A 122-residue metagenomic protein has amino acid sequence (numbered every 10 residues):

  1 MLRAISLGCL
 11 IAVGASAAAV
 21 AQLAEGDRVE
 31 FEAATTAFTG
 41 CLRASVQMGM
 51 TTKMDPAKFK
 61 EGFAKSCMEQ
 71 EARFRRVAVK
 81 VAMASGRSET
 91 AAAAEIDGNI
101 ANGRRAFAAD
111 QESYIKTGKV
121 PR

Functional and structural regions predicted by a protein language model:
M1, G26, N102-G103: Intrinsically disordered, low-complexity sequence elements enriched in Ser/Thr/Gly/Pro
L2-A15: Sec-dependent N-terminal signal peptides
L7, A24-D27, D55, A84 (+1 more regions): General structural signal for secondary-structure boundaries
L7, E32, A108-A109: General helical structural elements
D27-V77: Short N-proximal segments of mature Sec-exported proteins
A57-R122: Compact alpha-helical subdomains of small soluble proteins
